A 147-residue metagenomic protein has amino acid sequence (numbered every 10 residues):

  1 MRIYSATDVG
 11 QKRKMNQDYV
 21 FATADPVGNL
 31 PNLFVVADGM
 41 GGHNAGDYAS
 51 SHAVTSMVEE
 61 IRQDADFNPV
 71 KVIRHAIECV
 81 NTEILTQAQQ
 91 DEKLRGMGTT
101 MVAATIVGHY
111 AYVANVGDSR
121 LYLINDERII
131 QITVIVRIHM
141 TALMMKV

Functional and structural regions predicted by a protein language model:
M1-V147: PP2C/PPM-type serine/threonine phosphatase catalytic domain
